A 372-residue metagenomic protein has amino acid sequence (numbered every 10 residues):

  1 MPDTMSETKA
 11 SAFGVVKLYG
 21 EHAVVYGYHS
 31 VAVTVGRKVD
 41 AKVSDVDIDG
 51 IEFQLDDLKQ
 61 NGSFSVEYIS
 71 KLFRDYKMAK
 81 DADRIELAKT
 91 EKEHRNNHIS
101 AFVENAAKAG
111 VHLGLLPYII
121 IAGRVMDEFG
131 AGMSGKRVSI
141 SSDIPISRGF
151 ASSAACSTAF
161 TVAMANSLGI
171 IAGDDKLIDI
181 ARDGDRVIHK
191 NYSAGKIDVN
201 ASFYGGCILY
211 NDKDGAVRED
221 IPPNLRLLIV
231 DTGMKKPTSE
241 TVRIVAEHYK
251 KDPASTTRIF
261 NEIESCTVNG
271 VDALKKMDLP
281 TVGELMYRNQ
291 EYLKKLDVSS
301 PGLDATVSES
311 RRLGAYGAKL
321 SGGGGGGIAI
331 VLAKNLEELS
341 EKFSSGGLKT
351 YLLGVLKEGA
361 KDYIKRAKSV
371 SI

Functional and structural regions predicted by a protein language model:
M1-V15, Y19, V24, A32-V35 (+7 more regions): C-terminal nucleotide
P117, S152, C156-F160, C266 (+1 more regions): Catalytic-loop motifs flanking and including active-site residues across diverse enzymes
S134-K136: Residue-level recognition of the N-termini of beta-strands and the immediately preceding loop/turn
I144-R148, Y316-A318: Short pre-catalytic strand/loop immediately N-terminal to key active-site residues, enriched for Gly-Thr
F150-D174: DPxDG-like acidic metal-binding loop motif
